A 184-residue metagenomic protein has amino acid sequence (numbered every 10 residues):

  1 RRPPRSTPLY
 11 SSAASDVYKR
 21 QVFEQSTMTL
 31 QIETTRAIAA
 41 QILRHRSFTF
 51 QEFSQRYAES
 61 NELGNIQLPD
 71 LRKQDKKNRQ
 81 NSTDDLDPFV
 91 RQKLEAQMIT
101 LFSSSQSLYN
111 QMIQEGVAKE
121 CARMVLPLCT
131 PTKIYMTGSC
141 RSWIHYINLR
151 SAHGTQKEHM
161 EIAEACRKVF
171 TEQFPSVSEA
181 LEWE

Functional and structural regions predicted by a protein language model:
R1, S11-E184: Family-specific signature for flavin-dependent thymidylate synthase
P4-R5: ABC ATPase NBD coupling module
